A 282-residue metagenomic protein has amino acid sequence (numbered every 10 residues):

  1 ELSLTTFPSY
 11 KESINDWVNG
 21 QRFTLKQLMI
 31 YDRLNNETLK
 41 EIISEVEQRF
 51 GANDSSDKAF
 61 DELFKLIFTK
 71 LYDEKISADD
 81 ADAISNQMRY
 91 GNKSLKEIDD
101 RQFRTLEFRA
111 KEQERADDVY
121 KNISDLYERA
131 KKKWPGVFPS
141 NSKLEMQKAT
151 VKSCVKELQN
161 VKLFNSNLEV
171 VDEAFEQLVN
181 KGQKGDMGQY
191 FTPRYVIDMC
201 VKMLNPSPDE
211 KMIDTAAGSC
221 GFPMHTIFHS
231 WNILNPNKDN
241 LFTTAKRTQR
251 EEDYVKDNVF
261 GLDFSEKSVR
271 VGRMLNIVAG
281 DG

Functional and structural regions predicted by a protein language model:
E1-K58, A149-N165: Short, basic/polar, glycine-containing "phosphate-handling" surface segments that engage DNA
R33-S44, V171-Q177, K246-R247: Active-site-adjacent bridging/hinge elements
F50-S55, S77-D82, G185: Short, polar/flexible loop-turn hinges at active-site or ligand-entry regions and domain interfaces
N53, D57, L144, F164 (+2 more regions): Conserved phosphate/pyrophosphate-binding and hydrolysis machinery centered on Walker-type P-loop NTPases, extending
K58-L63, I67, T150, V170 (+3 more regions): Residue-level detector of well-ordered alpha-helical segments, enriched for hydrophobic/aromatic packing positions
D61-E74, M274-V278: Short, hydrophobic/amphipathic alpha-helical patches that form generic packing surfaces within helical domains
F68-N180: Long recognition/docking surfaces used for binding and targeting
D186-G282: Conserved S-adenosyl-L-methionine
